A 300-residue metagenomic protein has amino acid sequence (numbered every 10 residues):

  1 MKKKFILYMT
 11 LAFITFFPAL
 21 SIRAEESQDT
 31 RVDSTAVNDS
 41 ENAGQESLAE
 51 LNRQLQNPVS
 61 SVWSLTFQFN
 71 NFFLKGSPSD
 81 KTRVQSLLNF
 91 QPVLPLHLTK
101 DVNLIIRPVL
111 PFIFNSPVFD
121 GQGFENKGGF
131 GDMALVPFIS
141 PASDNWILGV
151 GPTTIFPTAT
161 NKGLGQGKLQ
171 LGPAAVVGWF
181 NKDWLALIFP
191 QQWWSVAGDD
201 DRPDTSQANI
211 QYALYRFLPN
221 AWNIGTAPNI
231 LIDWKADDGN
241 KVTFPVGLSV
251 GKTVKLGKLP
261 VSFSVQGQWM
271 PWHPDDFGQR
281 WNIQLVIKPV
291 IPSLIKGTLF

Functional and structural regions predicted by a protein language model:
M1-M9: Bacterial N-terminal signal peptides that target proteins for export
Y8-P18: Bacterial N-terminal signal peptides
L20-A24: Sec/Tat signal peptide C-region and signal peptidase I cleavage site
E26-F300: Transmembrane beta-barrel domains of Gram-negative outer membranes and organellar outer membranes
